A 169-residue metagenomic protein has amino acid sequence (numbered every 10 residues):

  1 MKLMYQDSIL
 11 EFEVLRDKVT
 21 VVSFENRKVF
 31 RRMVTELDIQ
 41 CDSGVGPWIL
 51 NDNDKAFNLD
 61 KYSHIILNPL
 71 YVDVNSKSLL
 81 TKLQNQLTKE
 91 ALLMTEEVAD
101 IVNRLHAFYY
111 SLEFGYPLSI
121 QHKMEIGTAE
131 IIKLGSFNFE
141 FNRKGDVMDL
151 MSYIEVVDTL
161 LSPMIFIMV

Functional and structural regions predicted by a protein language model:
M1-N58, Y62, I66-L79: Glycine-rich P-loop/Walker A and Walker A-like loops and their local beta1-loop-alpha1 context in P-loop NTPases
I9-V14, F114, E155-D158: Short boundary motifs at domain starts and secondary-structure transition points
V19-V21, P163-I167: Residue-level preference for the first positions of well-ordered beta-strands
G44, E90, M94, L112 (+1 more regions): Short secondary-structure junctions and interdomain/linker hinges
N58-S111: A basic- and aromatic-enriched beta-loop-alpha substructure that forms the phosphate/nucleotide- and DNA/RNA-contacting
V102-D146: Conserved P-loop NTPase mechanochemical-coupling segment
K133-I165: Conserved helicase/translocase P-loop NTPase motor core
